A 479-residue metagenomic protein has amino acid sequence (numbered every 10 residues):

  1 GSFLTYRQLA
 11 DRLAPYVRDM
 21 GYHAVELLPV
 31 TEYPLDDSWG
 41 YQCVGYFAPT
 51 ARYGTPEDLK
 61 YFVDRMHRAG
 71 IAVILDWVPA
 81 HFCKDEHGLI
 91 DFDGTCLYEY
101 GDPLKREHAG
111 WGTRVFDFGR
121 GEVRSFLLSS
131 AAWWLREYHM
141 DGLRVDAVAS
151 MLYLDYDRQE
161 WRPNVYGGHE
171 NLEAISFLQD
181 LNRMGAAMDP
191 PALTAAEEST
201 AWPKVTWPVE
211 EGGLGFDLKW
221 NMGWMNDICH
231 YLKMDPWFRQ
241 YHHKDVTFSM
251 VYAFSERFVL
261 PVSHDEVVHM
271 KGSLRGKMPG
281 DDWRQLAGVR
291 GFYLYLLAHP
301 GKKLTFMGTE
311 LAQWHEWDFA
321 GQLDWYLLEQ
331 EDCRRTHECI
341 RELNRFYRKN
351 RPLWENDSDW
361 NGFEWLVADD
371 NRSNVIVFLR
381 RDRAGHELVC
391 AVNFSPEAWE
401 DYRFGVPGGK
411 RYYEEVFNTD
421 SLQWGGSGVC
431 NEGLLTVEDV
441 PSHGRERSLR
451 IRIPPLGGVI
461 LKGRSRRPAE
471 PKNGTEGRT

Functional and structural regions predicted by a protein language model:
G1-E170, L435: Substrate-binding/active-site clefts of carbohydrate-active enzymes
G1-R52, D58, D64-R68, F394 (+2 more regions): N-terminal structural segment of carbohydrate-active enzymes
T5-L9, D58, E122-L127, E170-F177 (+5 more regions): Soluble or luminal CAZymes and related metallo-dependent hydrolases
D37, Y41-V44, W317-L327: Active-site His/acidic residue clusters
A69, G88-D102, M234-M250, G425: Core domains of carbohydrate- and sulfate-ester-processing enzymes
H139-D141, Y156-F319, R348-G408, Y412-D420 (+1 more regions): Conserved alpha/beta catalytic core and glycan-binding cleft of carbohydrate-active enzymes
V165-H169, R275-R284, D324-R334, R445-R450: Active-site rim elements
D332-L353: Catalytic cores of secreted or luminal carbohydrate-active enzymes
